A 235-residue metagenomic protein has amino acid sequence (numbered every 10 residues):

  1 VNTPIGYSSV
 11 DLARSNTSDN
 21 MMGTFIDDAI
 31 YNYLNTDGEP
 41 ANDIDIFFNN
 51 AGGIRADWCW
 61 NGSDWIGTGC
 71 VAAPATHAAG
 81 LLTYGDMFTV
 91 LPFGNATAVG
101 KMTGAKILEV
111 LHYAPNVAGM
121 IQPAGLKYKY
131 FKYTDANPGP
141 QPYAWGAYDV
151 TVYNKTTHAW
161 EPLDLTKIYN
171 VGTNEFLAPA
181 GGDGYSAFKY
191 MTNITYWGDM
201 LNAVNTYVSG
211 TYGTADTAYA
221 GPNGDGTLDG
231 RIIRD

Functional and structural regions predicted by a protein language model:
V1-D235: Catalytic centers of hydrolytic enzymes
